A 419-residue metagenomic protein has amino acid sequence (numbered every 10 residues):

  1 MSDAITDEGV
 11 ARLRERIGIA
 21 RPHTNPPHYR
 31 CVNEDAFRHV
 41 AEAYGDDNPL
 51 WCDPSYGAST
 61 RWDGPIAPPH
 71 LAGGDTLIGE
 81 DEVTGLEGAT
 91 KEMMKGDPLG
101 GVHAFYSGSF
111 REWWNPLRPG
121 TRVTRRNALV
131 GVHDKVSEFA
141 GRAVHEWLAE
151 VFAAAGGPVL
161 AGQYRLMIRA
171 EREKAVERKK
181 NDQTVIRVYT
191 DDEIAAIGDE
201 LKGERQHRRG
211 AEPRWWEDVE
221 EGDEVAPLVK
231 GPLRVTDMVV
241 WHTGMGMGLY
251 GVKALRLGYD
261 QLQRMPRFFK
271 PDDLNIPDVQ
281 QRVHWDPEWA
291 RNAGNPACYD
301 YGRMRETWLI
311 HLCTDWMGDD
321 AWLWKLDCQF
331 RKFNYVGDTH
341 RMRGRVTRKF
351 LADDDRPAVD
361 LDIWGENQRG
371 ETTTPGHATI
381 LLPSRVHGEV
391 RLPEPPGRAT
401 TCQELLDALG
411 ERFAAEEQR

Functional and structural regions predicted by a protein language model:
S2-G108, E173-D320, R385-H387, R391-R419: Hot-dog-fold acyl-thioester-processing enzymes
A72-G74, E112, L166-I168, L228 (+3 more regions): Residues in well-ordered beta-strands of folded domains
S107-A155, Q163, W322-Q368: Hydrophobic beta-sheet segments that form the core/acyl-binding groove of ACP/CoA-dependent acyl-chain-processing
R142-A153, Q163-T184, T379-S384: Flexible glycine-rich active-site/ligand-binding loops centered on an Asp-His dyad
G157-P158, D223, E371: Residue-level signal for well-ordered, solvent-exposed loop/turn and beta-edge residues enriched in charged/polar side
L160-A161, A226, T374: A structural microfeature
L166, L326, R343-A352, A358 (+5 more regions): Ligand-binding pocket scaffold of soluble enzyme catalytic domains
